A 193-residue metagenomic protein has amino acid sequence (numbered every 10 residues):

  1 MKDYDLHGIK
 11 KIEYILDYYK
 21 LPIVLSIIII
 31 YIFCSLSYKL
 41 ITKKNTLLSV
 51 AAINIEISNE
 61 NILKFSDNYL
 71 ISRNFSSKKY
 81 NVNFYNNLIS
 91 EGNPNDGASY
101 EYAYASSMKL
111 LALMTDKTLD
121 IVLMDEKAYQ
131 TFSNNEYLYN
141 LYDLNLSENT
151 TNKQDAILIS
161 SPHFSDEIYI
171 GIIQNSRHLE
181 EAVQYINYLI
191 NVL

Functional and structural regions predicted by a protein language model:
M1-Y14: N-terminal Lys/Arg-rich, disordered targeting/topogenic segments
Y18-K39: Hydrophobic membrane-insertion alpha-helices, especially the h-region of bacterial N-terminal signal peptides
L47-E56, V82-Y85: Short, well-ordered beta-strand elements
I55-S58, K127-T131, S176-R177: Solvent-exposed loop/turn segments at secondary-structure junctions within structured extracellular/periplasmic domains
S66-L119: Extracytoplasmic/periplasmic/luminal assembly and interaction segments in envelope/secretory/respiratory proteins
S99-T151: Extracytoplasmic "Venus flytrap"/periplasmic binding protein-like
H163-H178: A bilobed periplasmic-binding-protein/Venus flytrap-type ligand-binding module shared by bacterial periplasmic
R177-Y188: Short amphipathic alpha-helical coupling segments at ligand-binding clamshell hinges and other catalytic/signaling
